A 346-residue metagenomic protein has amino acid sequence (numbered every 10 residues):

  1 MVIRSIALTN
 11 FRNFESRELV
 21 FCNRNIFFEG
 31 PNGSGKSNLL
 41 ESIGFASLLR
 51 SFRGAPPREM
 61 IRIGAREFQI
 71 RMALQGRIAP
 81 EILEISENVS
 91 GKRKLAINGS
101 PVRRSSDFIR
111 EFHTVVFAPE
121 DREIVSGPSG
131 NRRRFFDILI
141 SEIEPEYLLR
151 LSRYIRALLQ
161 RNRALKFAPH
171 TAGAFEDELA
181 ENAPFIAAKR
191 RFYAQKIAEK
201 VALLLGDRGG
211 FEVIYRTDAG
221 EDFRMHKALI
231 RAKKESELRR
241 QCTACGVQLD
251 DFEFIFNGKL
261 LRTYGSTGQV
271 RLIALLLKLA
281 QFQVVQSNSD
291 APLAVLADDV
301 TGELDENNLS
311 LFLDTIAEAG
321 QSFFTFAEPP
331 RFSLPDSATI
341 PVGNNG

Functional and structural regions predicted by a protein language model:
M1-P31, F45, H170-E181, F185-A294 (+5 more regions): Conserved NTPase motor "head" modules and their coupling/switch loops across ABC/AAA+ ATPases, GTPases, and GHKL ATPases
K36: Conserved lysine of the Walker
S47-N131, D137-Y147, A198, A202-L203 (+1 more regions): Nucleotide-state sensing region of NTPase/ATPase domains
M72, Q321-E328: Structural recognition of the conserved hydrophobic beta-strand(s) that form the central parallel beta-sheet of P-loop
E123-I124, G130-G173, D177, F185: Long, charged N-terminal accessory/stalk domains
D298-V300: Walker B catalytic acidic pair
A338-G346: H-loop (His-switch) and adjacent beta-strand-loop-beta switch element of ABC-type ATPase nucleotide-binding domains
